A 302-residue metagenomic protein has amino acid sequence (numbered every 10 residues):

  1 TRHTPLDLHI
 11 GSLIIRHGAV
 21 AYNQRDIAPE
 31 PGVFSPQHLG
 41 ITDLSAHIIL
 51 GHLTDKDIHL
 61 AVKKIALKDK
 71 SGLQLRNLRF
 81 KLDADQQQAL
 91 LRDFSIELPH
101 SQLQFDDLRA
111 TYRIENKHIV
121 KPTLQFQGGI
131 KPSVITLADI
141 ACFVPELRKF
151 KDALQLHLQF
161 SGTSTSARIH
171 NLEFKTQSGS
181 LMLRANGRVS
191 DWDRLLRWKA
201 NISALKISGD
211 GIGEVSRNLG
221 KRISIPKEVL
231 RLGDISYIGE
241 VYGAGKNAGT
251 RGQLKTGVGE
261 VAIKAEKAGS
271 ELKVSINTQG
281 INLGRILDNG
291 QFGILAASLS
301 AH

Functional and structural regions predicted by a protein language model:
T1, L287-H302: Short, intrinsically disordered, charge-balanced linker/junction segments flanking boundaries in proteins
R2-F126, S133, G179, G187-L195 (+5 more regions): Elongated, acidic membrane-bridging lipid-handling scaffolds and related periplasm/extracellular "bridge/tunnel" systems
P31, C142-E146, I223-K227, G284-D288: Extracellular loop and loop/strand-boundary signature of outer-membrane beta-barrel proteins
L82-A84, L158-T165: Short, low-complexity cationic-aromatic patches
Q88-L91, S166-I169, N247-T250, E271-S275: Repeated loop/turn-to-beta-strand initiation elements of outer-membrane beta-barrel proteins
A89-I96, H170-L172, Q279-I281, G290-A296: Strand-loop-strand
L124-F126, W198-A200, T250, V274: Transmembrane beta-strands of outer-membrane beta-barrel proteins
I130, F160, I202-A204, L254 (+1 more regions): Transmembrane beta-barrel strands of outer-membrane/channel proteins
